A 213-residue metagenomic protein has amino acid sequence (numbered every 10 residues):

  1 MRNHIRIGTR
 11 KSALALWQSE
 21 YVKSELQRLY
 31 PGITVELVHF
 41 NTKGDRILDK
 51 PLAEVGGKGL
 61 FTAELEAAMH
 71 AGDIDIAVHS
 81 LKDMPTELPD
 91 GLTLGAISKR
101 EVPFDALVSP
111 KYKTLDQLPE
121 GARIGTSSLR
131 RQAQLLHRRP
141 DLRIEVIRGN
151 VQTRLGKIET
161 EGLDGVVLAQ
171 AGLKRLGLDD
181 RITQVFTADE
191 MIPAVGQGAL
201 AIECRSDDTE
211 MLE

Functional and structural regions predicted by a protein language model:
M1-E213: Domain-level signature for soluble enzymes in the chorismate/prephenate branch of the shikimate pathway
